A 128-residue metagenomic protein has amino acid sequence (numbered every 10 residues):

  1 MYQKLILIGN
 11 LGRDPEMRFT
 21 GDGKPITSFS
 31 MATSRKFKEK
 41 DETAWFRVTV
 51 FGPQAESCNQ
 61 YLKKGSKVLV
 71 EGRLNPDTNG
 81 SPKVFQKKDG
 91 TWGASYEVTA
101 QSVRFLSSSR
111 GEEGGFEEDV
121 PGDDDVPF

Functional and structural regions predicted by a protein language model:
M1-Y2, E16-D22, K38-E39, K88-G90 (+1 more regions): Acidic, gly/ser/pro-rich intrinsically disordered tails
Y2-A44, N79-K83, A94: Core FKBP-type peptidyl-prolyl cis-trans isomerase
L5-R13, M31, K64-P76, A100-V103: OB-fold and OB-like beta-barrel modules that bind single-stranded nucleic acids
F51-V84, T91-G93: Beta-rich strand-turn-strand
E97: Short aromatic/basic micro-patch
